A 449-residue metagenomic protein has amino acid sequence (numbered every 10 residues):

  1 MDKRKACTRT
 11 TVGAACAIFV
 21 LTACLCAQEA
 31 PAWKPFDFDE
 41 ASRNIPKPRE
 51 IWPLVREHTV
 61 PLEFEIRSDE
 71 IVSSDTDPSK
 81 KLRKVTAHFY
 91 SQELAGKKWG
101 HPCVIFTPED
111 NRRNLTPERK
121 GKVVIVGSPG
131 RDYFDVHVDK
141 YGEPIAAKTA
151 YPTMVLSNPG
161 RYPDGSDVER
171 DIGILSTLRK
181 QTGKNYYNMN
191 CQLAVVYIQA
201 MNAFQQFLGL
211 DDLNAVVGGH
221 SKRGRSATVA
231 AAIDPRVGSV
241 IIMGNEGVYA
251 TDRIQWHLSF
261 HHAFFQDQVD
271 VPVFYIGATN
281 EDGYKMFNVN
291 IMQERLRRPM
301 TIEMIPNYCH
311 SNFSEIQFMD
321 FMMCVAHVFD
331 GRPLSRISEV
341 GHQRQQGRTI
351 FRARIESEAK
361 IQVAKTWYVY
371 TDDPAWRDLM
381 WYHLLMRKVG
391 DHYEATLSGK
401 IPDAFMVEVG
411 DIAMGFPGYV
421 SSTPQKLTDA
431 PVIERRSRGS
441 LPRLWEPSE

Functional and structural regions predicted by a protein language model:
E57-P117: N-terminal cap/lid segment of alpha/beta-hydrolase-fold proteins
A95-A150, M154-P163: Short, surface-exposed "cap/lid" segments of acyl-processing enzymes
E118, R179-S221, V237: Gly/Ser-rich "nucleophile elbow"/oxyanion-hole loop immediately N-terminal to the catalytic nucleophile in hydrolases
G127-F134, P144-V195, Y249-I254: Cap/lid segment of the alpha/beta-hydrolase catalytic domain
G224-P235: Short glycine-enriched nucleophile-adjacent loop and the immediately C-terminal alpha-helix near the catalytic center
Y249-R297: The feature captures the conserved acid-bearing segment of alpha/beta-hydrolase catalytic domains
L296-N312: Catalytic histidine neighborhood in serine/cysteine hydrolases with alpha/beta-hydrolase-type architecture
C324-Y368, Y382-D391: Surface beta-strand/loop "capping" patches
